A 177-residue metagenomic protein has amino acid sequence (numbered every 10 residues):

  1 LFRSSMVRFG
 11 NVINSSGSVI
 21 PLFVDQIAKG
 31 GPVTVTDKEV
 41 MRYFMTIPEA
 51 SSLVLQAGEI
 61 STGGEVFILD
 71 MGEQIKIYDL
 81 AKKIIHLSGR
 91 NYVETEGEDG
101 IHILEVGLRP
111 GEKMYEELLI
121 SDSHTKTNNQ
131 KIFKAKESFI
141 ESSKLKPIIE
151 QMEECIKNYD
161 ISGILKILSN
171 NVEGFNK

Functional and structural regions predicted by a protein language model:
R3-K177: Strand-loop microenvironment adjacent to phosphate/nucleotide-handling motifs in alpha/beta enzyme folds
